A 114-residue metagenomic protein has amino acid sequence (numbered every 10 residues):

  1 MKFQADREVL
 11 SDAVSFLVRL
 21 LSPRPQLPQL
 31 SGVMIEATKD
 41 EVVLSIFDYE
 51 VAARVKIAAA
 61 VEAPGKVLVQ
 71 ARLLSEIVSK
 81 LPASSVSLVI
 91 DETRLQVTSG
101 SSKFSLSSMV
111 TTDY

Functional and structural regions predicted by a protein language model:
M1-Y114: Structural preference for solvent-exposed beta-strand-turn elements and adjacent flexible terminal/loop segments within
